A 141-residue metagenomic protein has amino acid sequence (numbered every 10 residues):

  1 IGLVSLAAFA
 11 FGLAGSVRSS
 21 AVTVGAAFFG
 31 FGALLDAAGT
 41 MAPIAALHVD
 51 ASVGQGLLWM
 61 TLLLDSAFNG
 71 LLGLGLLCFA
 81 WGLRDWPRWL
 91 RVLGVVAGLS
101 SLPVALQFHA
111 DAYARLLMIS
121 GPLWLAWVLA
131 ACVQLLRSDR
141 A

Functional and structural regions predicted by a protein language model:
I1-A141: Hydrophobic, aromatic-enriched alpha-helical segments typical of multi-pass transmembrane helices
